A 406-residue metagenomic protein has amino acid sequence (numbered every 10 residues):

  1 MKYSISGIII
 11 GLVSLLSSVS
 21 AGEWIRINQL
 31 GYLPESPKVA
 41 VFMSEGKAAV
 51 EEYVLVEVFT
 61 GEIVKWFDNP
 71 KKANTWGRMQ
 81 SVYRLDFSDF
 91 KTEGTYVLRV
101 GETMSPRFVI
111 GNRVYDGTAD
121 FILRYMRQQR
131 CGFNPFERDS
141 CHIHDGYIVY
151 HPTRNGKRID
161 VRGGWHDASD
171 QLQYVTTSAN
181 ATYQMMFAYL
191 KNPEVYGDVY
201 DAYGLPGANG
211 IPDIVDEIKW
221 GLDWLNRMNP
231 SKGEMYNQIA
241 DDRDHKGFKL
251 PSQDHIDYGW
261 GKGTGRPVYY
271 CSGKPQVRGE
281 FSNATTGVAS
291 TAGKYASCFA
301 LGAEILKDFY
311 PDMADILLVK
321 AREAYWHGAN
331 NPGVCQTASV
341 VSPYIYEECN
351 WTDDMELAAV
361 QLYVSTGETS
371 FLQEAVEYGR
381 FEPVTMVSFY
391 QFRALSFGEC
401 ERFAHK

Functional and structural regions predicted by a protein language model:
M1-I5: Positively charged n-region of N-terminal signal peptides that target proteins for export
S6-S17: Bacterial N-terminal signal peptides
G22-W24, V50-Q80, K91-E93, R99-P106 (+1 more regions): Glycan-recognition and catalytic cores of secretory/periplasmic carbohydrate-active enzymes
W24-G46: Contiguous beta-strand segments within globular domains
V41, Q80-S88: Exposed aromatic-hydrophobic patches
I110-N112: Interdomain boundary/hinge segments at the C-termini of tandem beta-sandwich modules
